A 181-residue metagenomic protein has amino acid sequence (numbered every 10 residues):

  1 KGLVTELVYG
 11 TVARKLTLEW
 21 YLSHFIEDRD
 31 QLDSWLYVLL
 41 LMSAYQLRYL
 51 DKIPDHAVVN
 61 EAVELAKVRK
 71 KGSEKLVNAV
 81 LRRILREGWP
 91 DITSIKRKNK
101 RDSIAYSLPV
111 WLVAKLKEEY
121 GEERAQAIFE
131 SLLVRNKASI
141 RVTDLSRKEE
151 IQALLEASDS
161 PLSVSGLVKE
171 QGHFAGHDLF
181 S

Functional and structural regions predicted by a protein language model:
K1-D178: Class I Rossmann-like S-adenosyl-L-methionine
